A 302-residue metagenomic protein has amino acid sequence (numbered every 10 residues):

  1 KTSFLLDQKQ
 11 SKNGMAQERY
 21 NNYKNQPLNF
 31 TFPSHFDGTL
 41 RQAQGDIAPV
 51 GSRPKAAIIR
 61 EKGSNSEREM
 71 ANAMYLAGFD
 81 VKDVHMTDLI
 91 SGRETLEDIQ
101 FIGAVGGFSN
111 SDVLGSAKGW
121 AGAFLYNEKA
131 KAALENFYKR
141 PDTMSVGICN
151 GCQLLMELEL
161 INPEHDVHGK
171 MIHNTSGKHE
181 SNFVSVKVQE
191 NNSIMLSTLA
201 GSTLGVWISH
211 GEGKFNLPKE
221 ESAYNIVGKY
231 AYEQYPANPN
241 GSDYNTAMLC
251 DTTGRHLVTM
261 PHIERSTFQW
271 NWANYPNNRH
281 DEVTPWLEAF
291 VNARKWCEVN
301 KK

Functional and structural regions predicted by a protein language model:
K1-K55, G63: Intein/HINT protein-splicing elements and their conserved insertion hotspots or analogous self-processing inserts
I59-E61, V84, A104-V105, I148 (+1 more regions): Generic beta-strand/beta-sheet core signal
R68-D83: Short helix-loop-beta junction
V84-G92: Short acidic loop-to-helix transition motifs that present clustered carboxylates
G92-E94, E135-Y138, H168-K302: Amide-donor transfer/coupling interface in amidating biosynthetic enzymes
E94-G103: Short acidic/histidine-rich motifs immediately flanking catalytic phosphotransfer sites in two-component signaling
F108-S193: Cysteine-nucleophile active-site neighborhood
